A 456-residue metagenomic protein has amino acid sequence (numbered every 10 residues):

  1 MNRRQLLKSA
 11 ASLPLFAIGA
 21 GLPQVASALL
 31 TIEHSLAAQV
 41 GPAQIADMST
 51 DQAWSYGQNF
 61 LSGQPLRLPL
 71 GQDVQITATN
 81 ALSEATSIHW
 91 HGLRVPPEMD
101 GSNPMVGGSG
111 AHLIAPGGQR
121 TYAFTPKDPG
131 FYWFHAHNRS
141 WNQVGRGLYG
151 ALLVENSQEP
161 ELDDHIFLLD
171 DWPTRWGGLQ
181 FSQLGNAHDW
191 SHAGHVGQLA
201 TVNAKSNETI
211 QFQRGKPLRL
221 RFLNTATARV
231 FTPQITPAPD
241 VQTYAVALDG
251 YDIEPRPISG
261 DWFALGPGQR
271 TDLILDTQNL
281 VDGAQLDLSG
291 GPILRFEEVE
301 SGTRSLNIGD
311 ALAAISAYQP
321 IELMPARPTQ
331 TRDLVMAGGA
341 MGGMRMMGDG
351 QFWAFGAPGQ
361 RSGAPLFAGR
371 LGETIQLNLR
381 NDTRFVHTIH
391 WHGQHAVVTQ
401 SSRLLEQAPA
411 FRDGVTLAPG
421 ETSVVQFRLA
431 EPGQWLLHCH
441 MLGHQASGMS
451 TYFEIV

Functional and structural regions predicted by a protein language model:
Q5-A26: N-terminal export signals
A28-Q39, S49, V144-R175, I253-V386 (+2 more regions): Extended terminal and domain-junction accessory segments
T50-R67, Q198-T209, D349-L371: N-terminal edge beta-strand
N59-P65, P97-G130, S259-W262, T416: Aromatic/His-enriched, Gly/Pro-containing loop or helix-boundary segments that lie immediately adjacent to catalytic
A78-L82, L223-T225, L379-T383: Asparagine-centered strand-capping/turn motif at beta-strand->loop junctions
M99-I114, S182-P325, S401-D413: Histidine- and aromatic-rich segments of cupredoxin/plastocyanin-like copper-binding domains
G118-Y122, T271-L273, D413, E421-V425: Short strand-edge motifs at loop-to-beta-strand transitions and within beta-strands of extracellular beta-rich domains
P126-E155: Hydrophobic or amphipathic alpha-helical targeting/insertion segments
